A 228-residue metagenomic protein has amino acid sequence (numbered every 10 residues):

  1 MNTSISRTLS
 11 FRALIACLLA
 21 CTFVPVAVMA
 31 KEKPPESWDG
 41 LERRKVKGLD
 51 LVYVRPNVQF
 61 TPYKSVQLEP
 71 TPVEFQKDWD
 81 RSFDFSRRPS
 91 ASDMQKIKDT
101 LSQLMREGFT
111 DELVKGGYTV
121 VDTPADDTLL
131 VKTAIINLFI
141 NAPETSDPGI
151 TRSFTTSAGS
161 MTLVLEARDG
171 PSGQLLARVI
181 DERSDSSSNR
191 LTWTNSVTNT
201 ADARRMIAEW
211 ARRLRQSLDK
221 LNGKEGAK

Functional and structural regions predicted by a protein language model:
N2-I15: Bacterial N-terminal signal peptides that target proteins for export
R12-P25: Bacterial N-terminal signal peptides
M29-S102, T192, D219-K228: A structural "domain/chain start" motif
V52, S65-E74, T128-I136, V164-E166 (+1 more regions): Soluble periplasmic/extracytoplasmic beta-strand elements of cell-envelope proteins
R88-M94, T155-T156, P171-Q216: Short secondary-structure boundary motifs at beta->alpha junctions and helix caps
L101, M105, F109, V131 (+3 more regions): Stable alpha-helical elements in mature extracytoplasmic
R106-T119, I140, A211, R215-G223: Sec-exported extracytoplasmic/periplasmic mature domains
D111, K115-Q174, S186-S187, L191-T194: Surface-exposed short loop/turn segments
